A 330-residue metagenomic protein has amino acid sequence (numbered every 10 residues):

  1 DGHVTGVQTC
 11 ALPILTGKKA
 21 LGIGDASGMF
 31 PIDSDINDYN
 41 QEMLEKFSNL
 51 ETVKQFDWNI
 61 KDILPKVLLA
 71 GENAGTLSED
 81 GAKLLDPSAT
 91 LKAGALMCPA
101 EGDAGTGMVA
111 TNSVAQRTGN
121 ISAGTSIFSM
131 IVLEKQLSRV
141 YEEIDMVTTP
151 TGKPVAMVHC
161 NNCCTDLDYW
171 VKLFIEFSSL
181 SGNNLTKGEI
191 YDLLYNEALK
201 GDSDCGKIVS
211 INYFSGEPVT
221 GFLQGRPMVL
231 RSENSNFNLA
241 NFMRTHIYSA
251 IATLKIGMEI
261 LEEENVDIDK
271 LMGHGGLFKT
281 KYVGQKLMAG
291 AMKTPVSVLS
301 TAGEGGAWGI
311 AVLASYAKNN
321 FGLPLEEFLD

Functional and structural regions predicted by a protein language model:
D1, V7, P13-D25, F30-K61 (+2 more regions): Active-site core segments that coordinate phosphate-bearing ligands/cofactors across diverse enzyme families
P65: N-terminal active-site wall of soluble small-molecule enzyme domains
L68: Metal-dependent C-N hydrolase catalytic cores
